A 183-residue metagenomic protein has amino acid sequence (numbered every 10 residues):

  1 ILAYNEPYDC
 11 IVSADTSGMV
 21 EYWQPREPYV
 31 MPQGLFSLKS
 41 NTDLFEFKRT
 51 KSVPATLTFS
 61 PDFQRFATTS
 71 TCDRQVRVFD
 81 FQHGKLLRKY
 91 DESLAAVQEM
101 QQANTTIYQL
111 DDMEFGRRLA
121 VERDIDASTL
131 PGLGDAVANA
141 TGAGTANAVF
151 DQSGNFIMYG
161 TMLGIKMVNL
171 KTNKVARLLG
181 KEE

Functional and structural regions predicted by a protein language model:
I1, E27-V53, L86-G142, V175-E183: Inter-blade linker and blade-boundary elements of WD-repeat/beta-propeller domains
L2, A14, V20-P25, V76-F81 (+1 more regions): WD40-repeat beta-propellers
A3-Y8, T58-Q64, T71, V149-G154: Loop/turn segments within WD40 beta-propeller blades
A14-S17, T69-C72, T161: Conserved strand-to-loop turn within each blade of WD40 beta-propeller repeats
Q64-F66, C72, H83, G164-M167 (+1 more regions): Conserved tryptophan-centered aromatic signature that marks the ligand-binding surface of SH3 and related Trp-rich
S153-E182: C-terminal closing repeat unit and adjoining cap/tail of repeat-based domains
